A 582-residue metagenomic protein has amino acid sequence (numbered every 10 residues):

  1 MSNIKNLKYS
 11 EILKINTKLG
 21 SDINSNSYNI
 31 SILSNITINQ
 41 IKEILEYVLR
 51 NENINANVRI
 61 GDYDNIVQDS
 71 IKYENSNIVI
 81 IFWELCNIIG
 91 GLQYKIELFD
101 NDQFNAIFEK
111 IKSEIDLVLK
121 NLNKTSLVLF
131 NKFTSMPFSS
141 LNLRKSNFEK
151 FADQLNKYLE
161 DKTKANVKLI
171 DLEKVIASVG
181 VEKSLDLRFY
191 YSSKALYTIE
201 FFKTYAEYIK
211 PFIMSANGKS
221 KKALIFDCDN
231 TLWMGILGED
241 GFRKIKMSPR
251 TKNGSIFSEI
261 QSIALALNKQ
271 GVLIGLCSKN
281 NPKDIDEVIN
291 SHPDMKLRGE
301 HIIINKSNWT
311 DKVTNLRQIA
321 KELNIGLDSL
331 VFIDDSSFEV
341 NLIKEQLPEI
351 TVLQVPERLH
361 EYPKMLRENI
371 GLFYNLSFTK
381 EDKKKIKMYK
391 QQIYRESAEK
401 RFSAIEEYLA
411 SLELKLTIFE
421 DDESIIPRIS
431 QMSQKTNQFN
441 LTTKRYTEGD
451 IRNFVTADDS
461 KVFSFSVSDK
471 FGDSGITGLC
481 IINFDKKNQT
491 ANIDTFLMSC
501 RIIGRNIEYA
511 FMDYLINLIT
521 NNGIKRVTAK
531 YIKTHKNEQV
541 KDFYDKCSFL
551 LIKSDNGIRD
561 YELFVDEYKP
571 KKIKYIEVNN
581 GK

Functional and structural regions predicted by a protein language model:
M1-I225, L232-W233, G238-K244, F338 (+1 more regions): Extracellular glycan-modifying ectodomains
I32-L33, N131, D227, C277 (+2 more regions): Short hydrophobic segments within beta-strands
A56-N65, I170-K174, K306-N308, V352-N369: Conserved beta-strand -> loop -> alpha-helix junction used to position metal-binding or nucleic-acid-contacting
S76, K221, I325-L327, D459-S460 (+1 more regions): Short, high-confidence coil segments that cap the C-terminus of an alpha-helix and link into the following beta-strand
I225, D229-T314, F373-I426, S430-Q434 (+6 more regions): Alpha-helical substrate-recognition element adjacent to the catalytic core
L316-S337, I343: Conserved Lys-Pro-Asp/Glu-containing loop-to-beta segment of HAD-superfamily phosphomonoesterases, centered on
E322, K344, P348-L412, N517-K582: Terminal substrate-recognition subdomain of acyl/acetyltransferases
V467-K470, I476-D555: Acyl-donor binding region in acyl/amide transferases
